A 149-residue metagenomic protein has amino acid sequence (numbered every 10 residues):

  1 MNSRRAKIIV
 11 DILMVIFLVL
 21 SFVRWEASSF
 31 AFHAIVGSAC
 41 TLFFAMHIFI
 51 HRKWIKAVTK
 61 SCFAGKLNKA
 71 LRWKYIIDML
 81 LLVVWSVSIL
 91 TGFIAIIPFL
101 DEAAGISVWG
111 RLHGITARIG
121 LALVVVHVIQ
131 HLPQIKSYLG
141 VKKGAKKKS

Functional and structural regions predicted by a protein language model:
M1-S149: Membrane-embedded alpha-helical bundles that constitute the cytochrome b-like, heme-associated redox core of multi-pass
